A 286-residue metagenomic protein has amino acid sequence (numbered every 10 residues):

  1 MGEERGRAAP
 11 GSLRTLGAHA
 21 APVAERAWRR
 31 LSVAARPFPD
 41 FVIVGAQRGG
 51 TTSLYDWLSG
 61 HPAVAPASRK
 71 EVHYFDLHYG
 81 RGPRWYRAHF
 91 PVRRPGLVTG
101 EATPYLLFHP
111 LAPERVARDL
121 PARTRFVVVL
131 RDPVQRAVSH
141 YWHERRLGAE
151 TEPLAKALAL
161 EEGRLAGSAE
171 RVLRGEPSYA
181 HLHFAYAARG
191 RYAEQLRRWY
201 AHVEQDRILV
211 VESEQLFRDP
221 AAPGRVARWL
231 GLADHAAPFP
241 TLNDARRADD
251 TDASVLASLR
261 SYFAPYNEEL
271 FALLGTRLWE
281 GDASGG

Functional and structural regions predicted by a protein language model:
M1-F108, R118-T124, R136-A169, L173-Y179 (+1 more regions): PAPS-dependent sulfotransferase catalytic core
G2-E4, R69, P133, E194-E269 (+1 more regions): The conserved 3'-phosphoadenosine-5'-phosphosulfate
V42-V44, V129, V211: Short hydrophobic segments within beta-strands
H73-F75, T103-L107, A185-Y186, S213-F217 (+1 more regions): Short histidine/acidic/glycine/proline-rich micro-motifs that form metal- and phosphate-coordinating active-site loops
G80-V92, E150-A221, R225, R260-S261 (+1 more regions): PAPS-dependent sulfotransferase catalytic domain
G100, R125-V127, L209-V211: Hydrophobic/aromatic beta-strand patches that form the interior of the parallel beta-sheet core in alpha/beta enzyme
H109-V128, A193, Y200: ATP-dependent NMP and nucleoside kinases share a basic, alpha-helical "lid"
